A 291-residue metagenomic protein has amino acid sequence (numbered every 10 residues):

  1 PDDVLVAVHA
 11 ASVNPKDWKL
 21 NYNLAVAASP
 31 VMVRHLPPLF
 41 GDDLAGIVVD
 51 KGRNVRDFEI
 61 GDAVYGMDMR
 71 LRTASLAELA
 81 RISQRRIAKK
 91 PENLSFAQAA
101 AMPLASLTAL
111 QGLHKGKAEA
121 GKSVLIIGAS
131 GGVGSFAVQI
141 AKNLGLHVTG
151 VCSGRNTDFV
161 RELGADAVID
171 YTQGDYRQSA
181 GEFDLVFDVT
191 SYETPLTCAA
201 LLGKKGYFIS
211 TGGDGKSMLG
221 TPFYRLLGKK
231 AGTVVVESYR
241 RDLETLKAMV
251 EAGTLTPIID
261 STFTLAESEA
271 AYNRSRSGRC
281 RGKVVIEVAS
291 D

Functional and structural regions predicted by a protein language model:
P1-V13, A25-L71: Glycine-rich beta-strand-centered segment in the early N-terminal region that forms part of a ligand/cofactor-binding
R34, D42, D57, A63-G128: NAD(P)H dinucleotide-binding glycine-rich loop of Rossmann-like/cofactor-binding domains, especially the beta1-alpha1
R53-N54, V148-F159, Y192-P195, G215: Short glycine/proline-centered loop/turn elements that form peptide/ligand docking sites
Y65, I169, V186-F187, I209: N-terminal Rossmann-like NAD(P) cofactor-binding module of classical short-chain dehydrogenase/reductase
A100-D170: Mid-domain Rossmann-like dinucleotide-binding core that forms the NAD(H)/NADP(H) cofactor-binding site
Q178-L185: A short acidic, Gly/Pro-enriched loop at the edge of an enzyme's catalytic core that lines a small-molecule cofactor
V189-L255, E287-D291: Glycine-rich phosphate-binding loop and adjacent beta-alpha segment of Rossmann(oid) nucleotide-cofactor-binding
T254-I258, Y272-D291: C-terminal capping/lid region of NAD(P)-dependent oxidoreductase domains
